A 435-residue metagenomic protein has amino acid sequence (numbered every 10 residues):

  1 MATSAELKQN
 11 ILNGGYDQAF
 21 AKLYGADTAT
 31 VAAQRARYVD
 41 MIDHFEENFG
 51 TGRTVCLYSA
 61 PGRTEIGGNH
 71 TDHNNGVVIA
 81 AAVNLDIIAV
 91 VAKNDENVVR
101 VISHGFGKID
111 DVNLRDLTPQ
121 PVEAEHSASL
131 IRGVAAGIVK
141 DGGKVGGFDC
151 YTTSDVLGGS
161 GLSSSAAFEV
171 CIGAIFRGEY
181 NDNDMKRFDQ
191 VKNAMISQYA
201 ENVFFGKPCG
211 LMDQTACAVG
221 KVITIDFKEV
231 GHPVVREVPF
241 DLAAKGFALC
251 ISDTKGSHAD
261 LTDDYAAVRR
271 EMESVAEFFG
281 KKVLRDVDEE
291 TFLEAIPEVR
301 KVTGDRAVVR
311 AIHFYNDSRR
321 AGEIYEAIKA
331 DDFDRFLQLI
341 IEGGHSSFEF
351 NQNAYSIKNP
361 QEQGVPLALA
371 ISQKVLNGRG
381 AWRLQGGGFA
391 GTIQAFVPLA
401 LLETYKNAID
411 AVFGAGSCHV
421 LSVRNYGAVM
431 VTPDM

Functional and structural regions predicted by a protein language model:
M1-R63, I88, A92-A124, G137 (+2 more regions): C-terminal nucleotide
R53-T54, H70-V77, D116-A124, S154-L162 (+2 more regions): A short glycine/serine-rich beta->alpha loop
S59-N75, D155-C171, G378-F396: Glycine/serine-rich anion-binding loops at beta->alpha junctions that coordinate negatively charged ligand groups
V77-D95, V219: Structural signature of FAD isoalloxazine-binding scaffolds in flavoprotein oxidoreductases
R100-I102, G147-S154, D184-Y199, L337-E342 (+1 more regions): Beta-strand segments within the central parallel beta-sheet cores of soluble alpha/beta enzyme folds
Q120-V145: Contiguous domain-boundary segments centered on the initiation and propagation of an alpha-helix
K140-F148, F176-N193, L399-V412: Phosphate-handling active-site elements
S160-I251, P433: Fold-level recognition of mixed alpha/beta catalytic cores in primary-metabolism enzymes, strongest
